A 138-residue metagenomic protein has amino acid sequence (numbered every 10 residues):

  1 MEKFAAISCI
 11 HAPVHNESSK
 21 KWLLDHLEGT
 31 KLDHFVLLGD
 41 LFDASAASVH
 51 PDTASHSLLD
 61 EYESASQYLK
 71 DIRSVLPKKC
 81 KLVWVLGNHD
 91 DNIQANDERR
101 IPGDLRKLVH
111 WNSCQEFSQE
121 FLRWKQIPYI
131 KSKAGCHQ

Functional and structural regions predicted by a protein language model:
E2-A12, A134-Q138: Active-site-proximal beta-strand elements of phosphoester/diester hydrolases
I7, A12-F121: Core catalytic region of metal-dependent phosphoesterases/phosphodiesterases, especially metallo-beta-lactamase-like
W111-Q138: Hydrophobic, aromatic-enriched interface-forming segments
